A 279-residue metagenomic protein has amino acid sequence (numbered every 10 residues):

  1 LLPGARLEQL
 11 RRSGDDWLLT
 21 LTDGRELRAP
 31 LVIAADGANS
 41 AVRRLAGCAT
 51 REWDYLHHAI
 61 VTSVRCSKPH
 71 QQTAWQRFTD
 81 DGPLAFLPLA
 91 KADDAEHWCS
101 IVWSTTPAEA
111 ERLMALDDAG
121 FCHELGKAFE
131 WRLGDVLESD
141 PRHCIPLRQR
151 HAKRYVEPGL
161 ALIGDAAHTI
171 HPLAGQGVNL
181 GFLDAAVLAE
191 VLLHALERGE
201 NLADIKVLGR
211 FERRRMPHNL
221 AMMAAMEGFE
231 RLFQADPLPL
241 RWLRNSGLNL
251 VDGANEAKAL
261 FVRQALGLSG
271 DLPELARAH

Functional and structural regions predicted by a protein language model:
L1-P3, A34, L162: A structural signal for the hydrophobic beta-strands that form the central parallel beta-sheet of Rossmann-like
P3-R6, S104-T105, A166: A secondary-structure boundary/capping signal
P3-W17: A conserved short coil-to-beta-strand element within the FAD-binding core of flavoproteins
D16-T20, R25-R142, L147: Conserved FAD-binding catalytic core of PHBH/FMO-like flavoproteins
E109-I205: FAD/FMN-dependent oxidoreductases across multiple families
E190-H279: C-terminal helical "tail/cap" subdomain of flavin- and related membrane-associated enzymes
